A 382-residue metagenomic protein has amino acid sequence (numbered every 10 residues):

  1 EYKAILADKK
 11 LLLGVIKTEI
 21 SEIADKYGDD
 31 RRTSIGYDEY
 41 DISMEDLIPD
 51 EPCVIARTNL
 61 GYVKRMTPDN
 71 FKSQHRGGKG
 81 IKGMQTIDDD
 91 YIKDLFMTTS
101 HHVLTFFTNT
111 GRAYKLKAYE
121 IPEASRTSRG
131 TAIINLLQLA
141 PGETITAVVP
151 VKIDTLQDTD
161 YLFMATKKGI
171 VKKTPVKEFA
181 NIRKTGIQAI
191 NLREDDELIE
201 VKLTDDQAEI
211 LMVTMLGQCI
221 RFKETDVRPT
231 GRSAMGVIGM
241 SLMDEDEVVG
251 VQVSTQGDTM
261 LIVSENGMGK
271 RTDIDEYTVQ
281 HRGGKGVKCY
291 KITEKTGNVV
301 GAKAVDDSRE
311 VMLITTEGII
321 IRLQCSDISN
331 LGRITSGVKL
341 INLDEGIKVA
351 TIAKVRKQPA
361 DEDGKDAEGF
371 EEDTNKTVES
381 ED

Functional and structural regions predicted by a protein language model:
E1-D382: C-terminal interaction appendages of subunits in large macromolecular complexes
